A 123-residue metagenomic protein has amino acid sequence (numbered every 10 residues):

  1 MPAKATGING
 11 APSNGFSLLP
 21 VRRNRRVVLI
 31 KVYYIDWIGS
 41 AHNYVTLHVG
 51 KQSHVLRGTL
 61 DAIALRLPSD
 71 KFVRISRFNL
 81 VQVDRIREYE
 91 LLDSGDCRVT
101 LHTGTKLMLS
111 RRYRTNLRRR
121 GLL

Functional and structural regions predicted by a protein language model:
P2-H102, K106: Conserved binding/recognition cores within well-folded domains
R112-L123: C-terminal output/interaction extensions
